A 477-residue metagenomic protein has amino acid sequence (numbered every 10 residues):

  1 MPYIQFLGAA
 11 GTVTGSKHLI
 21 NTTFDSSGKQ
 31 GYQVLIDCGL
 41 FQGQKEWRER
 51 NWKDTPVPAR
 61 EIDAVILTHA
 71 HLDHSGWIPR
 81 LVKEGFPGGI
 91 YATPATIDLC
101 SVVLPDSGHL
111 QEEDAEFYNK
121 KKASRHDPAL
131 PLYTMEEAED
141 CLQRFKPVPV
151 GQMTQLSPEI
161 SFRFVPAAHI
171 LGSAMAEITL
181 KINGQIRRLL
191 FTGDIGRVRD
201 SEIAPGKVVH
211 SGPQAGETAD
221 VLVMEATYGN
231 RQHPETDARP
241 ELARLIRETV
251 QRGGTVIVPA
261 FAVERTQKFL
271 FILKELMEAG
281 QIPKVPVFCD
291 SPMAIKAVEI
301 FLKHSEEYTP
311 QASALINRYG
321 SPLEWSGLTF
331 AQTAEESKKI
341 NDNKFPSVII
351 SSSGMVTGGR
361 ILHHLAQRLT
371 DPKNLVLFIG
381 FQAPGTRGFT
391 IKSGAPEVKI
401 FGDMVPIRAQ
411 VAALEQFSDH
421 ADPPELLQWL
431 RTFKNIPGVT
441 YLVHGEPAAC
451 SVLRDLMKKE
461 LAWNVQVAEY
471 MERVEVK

Functional and structural regions predicted by a protein language model:
P2-I66, H71, S75, V82-K268 (+2 more regions): His/Asp/Glu-rich metal-coordinating catalytic cores of metallo-dependent phosphodiesterases/hydrolases acting on
I20-T23, I178-K181, G206-V209, I272-E278 (+4 more regions): Short, solvent-exposed amphipathic alpha-helical segments in soluble enzyme and RNA/protein-processing domains
D63, D220, S347, N374 (+1 more regions): Conserved acidic residues
I195, P234-R239, S326-E336, G354-T357 (+2 more regions): A general structural motif
L245-G385, K399: Hard-cation-handling environments
I361, T440, V465: Hydrophobic, well-ordered secondary-structure elements that form the walls of internal hydrophobic environments
K399-L430: Generic long, charged, amphipathic alpha-helical segments
L426-E460: C-terminal structured "cap/appendage" subdomains that terminate the fold
